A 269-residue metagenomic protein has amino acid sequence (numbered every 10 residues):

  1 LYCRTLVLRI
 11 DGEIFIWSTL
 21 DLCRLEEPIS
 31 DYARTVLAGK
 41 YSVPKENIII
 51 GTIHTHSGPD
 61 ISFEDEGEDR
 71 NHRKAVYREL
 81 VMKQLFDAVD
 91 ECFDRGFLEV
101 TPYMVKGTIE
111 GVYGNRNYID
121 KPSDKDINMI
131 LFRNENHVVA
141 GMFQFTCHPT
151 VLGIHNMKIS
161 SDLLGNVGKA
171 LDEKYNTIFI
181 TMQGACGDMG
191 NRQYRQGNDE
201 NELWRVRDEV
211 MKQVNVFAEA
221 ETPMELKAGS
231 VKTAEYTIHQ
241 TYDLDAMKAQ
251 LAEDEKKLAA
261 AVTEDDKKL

Functional and structural regions predicted by a protein language model:
L1-G51, T55-R205, K227-L269: Conserved beta-alpha junction segments in alpha/beta enzyme cores
R95, F217-M224: Flexible helix-coil linker/hinge segments at domain or subdomain boundaries
V206-V210: Well-ordered, non-membrane alpha-helical segments in soluble/globular domains
